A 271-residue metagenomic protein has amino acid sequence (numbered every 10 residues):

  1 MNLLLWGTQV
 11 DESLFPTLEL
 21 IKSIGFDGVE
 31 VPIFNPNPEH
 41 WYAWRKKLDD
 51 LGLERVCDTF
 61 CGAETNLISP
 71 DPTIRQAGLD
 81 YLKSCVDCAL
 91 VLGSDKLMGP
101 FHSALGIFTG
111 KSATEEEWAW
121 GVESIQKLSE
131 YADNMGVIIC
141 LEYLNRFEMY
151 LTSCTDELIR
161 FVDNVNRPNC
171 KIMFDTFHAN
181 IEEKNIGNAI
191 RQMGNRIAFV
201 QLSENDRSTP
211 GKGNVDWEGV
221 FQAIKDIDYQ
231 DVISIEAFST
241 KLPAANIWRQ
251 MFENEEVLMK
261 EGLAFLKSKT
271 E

Functional and structural regions predicted by a protein language model:
M1-S94, R167, R249-E271: N-terminal pre-domain/capping segments
N2-L3, G28-E30, S69-D71, S112-T114 (+3 more regions): A short, structure-level motif marking secondary-structure boundaries and short turns
L3-G7, D11-K22, S94-D95, T152-F174 (+1 more regions): Histidine-acidic metal/acid-base catalytic patches
L5-G7, I33-N35, C61-A63, S103-L105 (+4 more regions): Active-site-proximal loop/turn and secondary-structure-junction residues that shape catalytic pockets, frequently
E30, C57-T59, M98, C140 (+2 more regions): Conserved beta-strand positions in the central sheet of alpha/beta enzyme cores
P38-G52, D80-G93, V122-E130, G187-Q192 (+1 more regions): Short amphipathic alpha-helices and their capping/turn segments at secondary-structure boundaries
E64-S69, L105-K111, F147-E148, I181 (+2 more regions): A short acidic, helix-capping loop that chelates divalent metal ions and anchors anionic groups
T73-K171, E253-E256: Active-site acidic/histidine proton-transfer and metal-coordination neighborhood in alpha/beta enzyme cores
